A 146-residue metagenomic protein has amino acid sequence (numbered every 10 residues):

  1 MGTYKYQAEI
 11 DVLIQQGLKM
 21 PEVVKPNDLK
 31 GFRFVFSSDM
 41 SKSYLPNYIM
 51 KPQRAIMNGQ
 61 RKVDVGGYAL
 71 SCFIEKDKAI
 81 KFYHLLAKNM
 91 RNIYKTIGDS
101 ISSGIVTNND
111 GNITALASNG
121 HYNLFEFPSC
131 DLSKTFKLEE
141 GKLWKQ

Functional and structural regions predicted by a protein language model:
M1-D64, Q146: ADP-ribose/NAD+-binding catalytic cleft of ART/PARP-like enzymes
G2-Y4, P46, G120, F125 (+1 more regions): Intrinsically disordered, low-complexity segments enriched in small/polar residues
A8-I10, I74, E139: Intrinsic disorder/low-complexity signal
D11-Q15, D77, K134: Polar/charged alpha-helical tracts
P26-D28, S38, K42, G67 (+3 more regions): Generic detection of intrinsically disordered/low-complexity segments and helix-coil linkers/edges
M57-S129: ADP-ribosyltransferase catalytic core
F125-Q146: Charged phosphate-binding loop/patch that engages nucleotide di/tri-phosphates or the phosphate backbone of nucleic
